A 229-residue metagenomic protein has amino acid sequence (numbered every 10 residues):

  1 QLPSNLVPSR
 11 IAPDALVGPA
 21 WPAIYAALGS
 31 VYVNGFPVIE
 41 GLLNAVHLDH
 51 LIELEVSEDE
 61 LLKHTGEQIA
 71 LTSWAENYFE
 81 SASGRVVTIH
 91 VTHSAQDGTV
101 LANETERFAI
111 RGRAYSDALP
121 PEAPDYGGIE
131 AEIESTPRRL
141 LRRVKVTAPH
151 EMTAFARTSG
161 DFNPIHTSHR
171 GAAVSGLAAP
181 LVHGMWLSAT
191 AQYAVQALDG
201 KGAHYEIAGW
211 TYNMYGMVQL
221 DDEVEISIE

Functional and structural regions predicted by a protein language model:
Q1-L16, Q96, F108-V182, Q196: Catalytic strand-loop segment that frames the active site of acyl-thioester-processing enzymes
Q1-Q68, G176, D199: Hydrophobic, proline/glycine-rich low-complexity stretches
A20, E67, T147, E151 (+2 more regions): Short amphipathic alpha-helical segments
W21-I24, E53, W74, A156 (+1 more regions): Residue-level recognition of well-ordered secondary-structure positions
S30, I69-L71, I133-E134, H169 (+1 more regions): A generic structural signal for ordered alpha-helices
N44, S83-R85, H204: A generic structural micro-feature
L48-R143, M214-E229: HotDog/MaoC-like acyl-thioester-processing domains
A172-E229: Catalytic-pocket segment enriched in acidic/His residues
